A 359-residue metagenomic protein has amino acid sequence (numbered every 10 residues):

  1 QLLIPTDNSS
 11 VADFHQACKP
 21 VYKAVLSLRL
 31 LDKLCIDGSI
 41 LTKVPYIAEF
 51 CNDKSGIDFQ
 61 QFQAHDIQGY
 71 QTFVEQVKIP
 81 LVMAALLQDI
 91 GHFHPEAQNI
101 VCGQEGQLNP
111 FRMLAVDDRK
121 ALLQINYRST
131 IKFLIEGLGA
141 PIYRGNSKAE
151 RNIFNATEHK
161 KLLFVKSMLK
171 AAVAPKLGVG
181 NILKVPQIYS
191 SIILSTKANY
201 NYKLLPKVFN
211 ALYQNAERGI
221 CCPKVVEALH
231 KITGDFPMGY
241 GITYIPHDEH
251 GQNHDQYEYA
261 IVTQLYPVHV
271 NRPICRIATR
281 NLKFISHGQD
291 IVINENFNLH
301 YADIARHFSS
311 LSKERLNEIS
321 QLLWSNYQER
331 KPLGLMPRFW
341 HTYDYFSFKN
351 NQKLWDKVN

Functional and structural regions predicted by a protein language model:
Q1-A17, V21-A24, L31-N52, Q107-M113 (+2 more regions): Terminal helices and disordered tails flanking the catalytic cores of nucleotide-processing hydrolases
Q1-R128, K132-K148: Acidic/His-rich, divalent-metal-binding segments that scaffold phosphate/diphosphate chemistry
Q88-D89, Q187-S190: DG-centered beta-turn motif at the end of beta-strands
